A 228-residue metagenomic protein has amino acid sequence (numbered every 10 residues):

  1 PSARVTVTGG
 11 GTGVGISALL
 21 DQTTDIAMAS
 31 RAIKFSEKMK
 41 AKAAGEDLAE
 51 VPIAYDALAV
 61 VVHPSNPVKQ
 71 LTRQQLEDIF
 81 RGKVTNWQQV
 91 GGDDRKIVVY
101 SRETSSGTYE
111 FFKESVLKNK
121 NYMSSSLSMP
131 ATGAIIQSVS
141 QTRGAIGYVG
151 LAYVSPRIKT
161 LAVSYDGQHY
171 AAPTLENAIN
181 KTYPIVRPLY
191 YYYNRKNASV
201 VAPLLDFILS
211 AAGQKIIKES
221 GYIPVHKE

Functional and structural regions predicted by a protein language model:
P1-E228: Exported/periplasmic ABC-transporter solute-binding proteins
